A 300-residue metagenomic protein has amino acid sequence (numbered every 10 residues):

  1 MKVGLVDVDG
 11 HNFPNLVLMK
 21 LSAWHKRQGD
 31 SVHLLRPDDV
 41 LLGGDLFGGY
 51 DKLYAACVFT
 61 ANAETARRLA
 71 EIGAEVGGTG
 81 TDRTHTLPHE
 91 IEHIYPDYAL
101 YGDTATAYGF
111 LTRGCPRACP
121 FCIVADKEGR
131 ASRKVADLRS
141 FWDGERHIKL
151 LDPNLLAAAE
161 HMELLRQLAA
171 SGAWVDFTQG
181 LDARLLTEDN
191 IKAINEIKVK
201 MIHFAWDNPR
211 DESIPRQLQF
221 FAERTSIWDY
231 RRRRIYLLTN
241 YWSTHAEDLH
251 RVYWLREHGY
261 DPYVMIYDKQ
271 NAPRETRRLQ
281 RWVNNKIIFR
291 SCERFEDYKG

Functional and structural regions predicted by a protein language model:
M1, P14, E75-T112, P120-E145: N-terminal [4Fe-4S]-dependent radical SAM core
M1-G73, D82: A short, structured N-terminal alpha-helical element that caps or precedes a catalytic domain
G4-G10, L34, Y54-V58, I123-F220 (+2 more regions): Core AdoMet radical
N15-A23, M162-R166, L218, L249-V252: Short amphipathic alpha-helical segment that frequently serves as the phosphate-/nucleotide-binding helix
K26, A169, Y253-E257: Anion (oxyanion) recognition and catalysis
G29, G49-Y50, A70-G73, A105-A107 (+3 more regions): Short, well-ordered alpha-helix to beta-strand connector turns
V40, D82, A183, P209 (+1 more regions): Positions that flank functional sites
E196, M201-H203, R210-G300: A structural motif corresponding to the C-terminal lobe/cap of the Radical SAM core domain
